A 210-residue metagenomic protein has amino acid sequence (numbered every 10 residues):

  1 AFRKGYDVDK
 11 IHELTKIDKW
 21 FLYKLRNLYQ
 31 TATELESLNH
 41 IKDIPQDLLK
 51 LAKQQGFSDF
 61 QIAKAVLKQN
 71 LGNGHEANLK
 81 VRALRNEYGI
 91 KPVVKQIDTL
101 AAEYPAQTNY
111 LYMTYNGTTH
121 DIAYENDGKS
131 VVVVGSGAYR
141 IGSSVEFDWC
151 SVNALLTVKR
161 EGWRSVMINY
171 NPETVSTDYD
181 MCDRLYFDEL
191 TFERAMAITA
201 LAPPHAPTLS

Functional and structural regions predicted by a protein language model:
A1-S210: ATP-dependent carboxylate/acyl-activation modules
